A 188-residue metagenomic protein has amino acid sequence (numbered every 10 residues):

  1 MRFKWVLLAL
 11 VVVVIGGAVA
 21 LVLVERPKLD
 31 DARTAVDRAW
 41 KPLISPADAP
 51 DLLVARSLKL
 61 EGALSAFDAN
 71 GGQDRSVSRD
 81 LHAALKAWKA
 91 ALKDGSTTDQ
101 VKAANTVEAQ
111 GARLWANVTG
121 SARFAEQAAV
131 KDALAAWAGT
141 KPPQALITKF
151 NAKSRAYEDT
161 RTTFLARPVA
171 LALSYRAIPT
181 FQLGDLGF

Functional and structural regions predicted by a protein language model:
R2-F188: A helix-centric hydrophobic-segment signal that preferentially recognizes long, alpha-helical stretches used
